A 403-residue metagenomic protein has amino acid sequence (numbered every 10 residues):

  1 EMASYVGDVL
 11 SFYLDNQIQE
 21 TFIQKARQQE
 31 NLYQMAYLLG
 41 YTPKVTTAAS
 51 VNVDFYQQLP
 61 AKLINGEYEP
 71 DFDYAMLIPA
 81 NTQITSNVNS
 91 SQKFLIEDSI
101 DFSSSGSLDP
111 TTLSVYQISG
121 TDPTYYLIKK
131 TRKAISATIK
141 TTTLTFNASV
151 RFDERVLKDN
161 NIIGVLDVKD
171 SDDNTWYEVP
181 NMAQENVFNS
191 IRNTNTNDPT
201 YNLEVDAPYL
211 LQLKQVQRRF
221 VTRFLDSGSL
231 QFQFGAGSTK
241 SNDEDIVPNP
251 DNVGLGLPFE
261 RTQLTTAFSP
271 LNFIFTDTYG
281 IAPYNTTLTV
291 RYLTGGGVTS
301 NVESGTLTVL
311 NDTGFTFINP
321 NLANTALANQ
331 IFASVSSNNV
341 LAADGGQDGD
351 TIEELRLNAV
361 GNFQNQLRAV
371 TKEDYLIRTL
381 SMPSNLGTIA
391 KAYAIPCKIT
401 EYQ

Functional and structural regions predicted by a protein language model:
E1-Q403: Signature of Asx- and small-polar-rich beta-strand/turn repeats characteristic of beta-solenoid architectures
